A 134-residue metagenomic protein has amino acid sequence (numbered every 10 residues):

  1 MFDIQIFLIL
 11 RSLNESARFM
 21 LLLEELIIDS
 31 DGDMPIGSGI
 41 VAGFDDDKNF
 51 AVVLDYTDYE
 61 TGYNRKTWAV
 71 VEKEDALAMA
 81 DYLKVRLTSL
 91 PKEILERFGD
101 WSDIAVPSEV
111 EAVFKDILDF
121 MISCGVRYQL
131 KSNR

Functional and structural regions predicted by a protein language model:
M1-M20: N-terminal amphipathic/basic-hydrophobic helices that include classical n-h-c signal peptides and signal-anchor
L13-N14, L26-D31, P107: Intrinsically disordered, low-complexity segments enriched in polar/charged residues with Gly/Pro, especially when
N14-E15, F19-L26, Y56-G62: Charged, low-complexity, helix/coiled-coil-prone segments
F19-F50: Amphipathic, interaction-prone secondary-structure segments
K48-K73: A short, structured beta-strand/loop element
N64-R134: Mixed-charge, Lys/Arg-enriched low-complexity segments
